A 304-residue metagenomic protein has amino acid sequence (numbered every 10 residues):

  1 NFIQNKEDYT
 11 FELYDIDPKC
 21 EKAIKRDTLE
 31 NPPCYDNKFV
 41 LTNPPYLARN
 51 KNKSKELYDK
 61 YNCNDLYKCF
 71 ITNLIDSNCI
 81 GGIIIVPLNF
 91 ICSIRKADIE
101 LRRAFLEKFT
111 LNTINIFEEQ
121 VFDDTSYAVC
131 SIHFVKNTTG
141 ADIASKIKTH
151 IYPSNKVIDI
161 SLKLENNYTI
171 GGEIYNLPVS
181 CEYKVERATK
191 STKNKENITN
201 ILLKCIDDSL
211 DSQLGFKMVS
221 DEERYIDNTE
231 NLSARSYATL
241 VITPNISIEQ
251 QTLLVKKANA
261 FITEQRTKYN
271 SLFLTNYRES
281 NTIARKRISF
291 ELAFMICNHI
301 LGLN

Functional and structural regions predicted by a protein language model:
N1-K38, T42: Conserved S-adenosyl-L-methionine
N1-Q4, K22-I24, K51, S93-A97 (+1 more regions): A short acidic (Asp/Glu
P18-K19, P45-L47, N89-I91, V121 (+1 more regions): Short, solvent-exposed loop/turn segments at secondary-structure junctions
Y46-R49, N89-S93, S191-K193, I246-S247: Short acidic, S/G/P-rich loop/turn micro-motifs used as interaction or catalytic elements
L47-L66: Mobile active-site "lid"/loop adjacent to the S-adenosyl-L-methionine
C63-Q120, S126, S131-H133: Conserved Class I SAM-dependent methyltransferase catalytic core
T125-T189: Flexible, glycine-/basic-rich loop-and-beta segments that form/coincide with the SAM-dependent methyltransferase
T192-N304: C-terminal target-recognition/interaction regions appended to catalytic cores
